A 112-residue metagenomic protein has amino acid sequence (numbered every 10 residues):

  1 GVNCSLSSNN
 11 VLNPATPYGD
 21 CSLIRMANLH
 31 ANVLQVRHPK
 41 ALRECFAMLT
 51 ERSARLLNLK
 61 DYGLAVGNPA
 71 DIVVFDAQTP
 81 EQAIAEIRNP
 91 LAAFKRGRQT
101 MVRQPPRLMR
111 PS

Functional and structural regions predicted by a protein language model:
G1-F75: His/Asp/Glu-enriched, well-ordered alpha-helical/loop segment that forms or immediately abuts the divalent-metal
R55, V66-S112: C-terminal cap of metal-dependent C-N hydrolases
